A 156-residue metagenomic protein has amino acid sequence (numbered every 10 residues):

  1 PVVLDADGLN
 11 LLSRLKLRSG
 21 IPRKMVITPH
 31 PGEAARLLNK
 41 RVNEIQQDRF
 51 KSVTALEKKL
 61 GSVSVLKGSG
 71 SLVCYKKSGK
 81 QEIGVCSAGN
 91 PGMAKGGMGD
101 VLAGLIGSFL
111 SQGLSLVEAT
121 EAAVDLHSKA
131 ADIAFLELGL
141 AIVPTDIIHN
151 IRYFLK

Functional and structural regions predicted by a protein language model:
P1-A88: Glycine-rich phosphate/dinucleotide-binding loop and adjoining beta-alpha-beta core of small-molecule
R36, K95-L126: Short, small-residue alpha-helix embedded
N39-R49, G113-E121, G139-I142: Short, charged, surface-exposed loops that flank catalytic or proteolytic processing sites
N43, D125-K129: Residue-level marker of structural boundaries
K51, G84, A103-G104, V117 (+1 more regions): Feature representing long, continuous alpha-helical segments
P91-M93: Glycine-rich phosphate/pyrophosphate-binding beta-alpha loops
K129-K156: Charged C-terminal helix
